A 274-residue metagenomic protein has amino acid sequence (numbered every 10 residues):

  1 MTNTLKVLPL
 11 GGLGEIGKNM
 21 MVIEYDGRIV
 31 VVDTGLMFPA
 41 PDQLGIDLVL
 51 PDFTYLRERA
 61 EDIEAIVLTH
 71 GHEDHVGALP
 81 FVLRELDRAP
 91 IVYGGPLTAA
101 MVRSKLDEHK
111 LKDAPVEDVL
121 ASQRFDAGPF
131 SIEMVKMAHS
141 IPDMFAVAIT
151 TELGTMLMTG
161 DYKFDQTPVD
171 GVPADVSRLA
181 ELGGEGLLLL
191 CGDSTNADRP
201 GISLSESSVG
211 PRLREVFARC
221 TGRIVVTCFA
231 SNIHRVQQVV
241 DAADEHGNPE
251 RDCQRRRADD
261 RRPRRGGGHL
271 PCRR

Functional and structural regions predicted by a protein language model:
M1-V67, H72-R274: His/Asp/Glu-rich metal-coordinating catalytic cores of metallo-dependent phosphodiesterases/hydrolases acting on
